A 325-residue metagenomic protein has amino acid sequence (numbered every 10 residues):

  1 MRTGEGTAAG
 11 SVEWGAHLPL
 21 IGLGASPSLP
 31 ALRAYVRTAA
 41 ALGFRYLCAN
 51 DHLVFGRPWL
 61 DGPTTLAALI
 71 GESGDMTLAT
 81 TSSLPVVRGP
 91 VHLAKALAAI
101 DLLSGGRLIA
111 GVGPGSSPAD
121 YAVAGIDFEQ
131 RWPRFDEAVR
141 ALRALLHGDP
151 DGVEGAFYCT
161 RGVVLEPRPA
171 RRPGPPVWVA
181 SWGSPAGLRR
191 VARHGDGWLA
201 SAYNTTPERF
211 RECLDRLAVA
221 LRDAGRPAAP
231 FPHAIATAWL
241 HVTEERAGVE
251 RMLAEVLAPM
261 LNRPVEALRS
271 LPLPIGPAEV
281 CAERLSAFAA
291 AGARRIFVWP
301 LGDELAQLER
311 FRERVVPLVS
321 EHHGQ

Functional and structural regions predicted by a protein language model:
M1-Q325: Active-site-adjacent structural elements that line small-molecule/cofactor binding pockets in enzymes
